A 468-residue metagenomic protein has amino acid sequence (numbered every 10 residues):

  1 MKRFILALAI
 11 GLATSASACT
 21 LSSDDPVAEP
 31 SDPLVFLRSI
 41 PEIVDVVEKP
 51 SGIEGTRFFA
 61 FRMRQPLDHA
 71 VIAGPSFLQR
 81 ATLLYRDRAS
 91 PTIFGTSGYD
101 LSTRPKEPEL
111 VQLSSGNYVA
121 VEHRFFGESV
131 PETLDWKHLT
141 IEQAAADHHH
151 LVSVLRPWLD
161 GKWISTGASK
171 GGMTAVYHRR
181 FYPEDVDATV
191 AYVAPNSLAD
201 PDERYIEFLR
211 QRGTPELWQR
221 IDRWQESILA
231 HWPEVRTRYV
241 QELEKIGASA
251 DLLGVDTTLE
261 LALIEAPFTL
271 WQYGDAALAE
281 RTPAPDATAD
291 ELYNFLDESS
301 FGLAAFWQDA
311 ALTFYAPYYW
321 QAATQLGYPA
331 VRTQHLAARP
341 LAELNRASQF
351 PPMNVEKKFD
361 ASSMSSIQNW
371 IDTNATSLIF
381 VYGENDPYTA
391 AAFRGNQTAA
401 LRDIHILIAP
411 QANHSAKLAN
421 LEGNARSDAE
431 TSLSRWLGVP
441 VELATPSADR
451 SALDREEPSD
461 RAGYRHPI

Functional and structural regions predicted by a protein language model:
L21-N117, E422-I468: Catalytic-loop region of hydrolases
R62, D68-A145, E356-S377, E384-P387 (+1 more regions): N-terminal cap/lid subdomain of alpha/beta-hydrolase-fold enzymes
A146-G161: Conserved acidic catalytic loop of the alpha/beta-hydrolase fold
L159-S169: Alpha/beta-hydrolase fold nucleophile elbow
G167-Y177: Glycine-rich nucleophile elbow surrounding the catalytic serine of serine-hydrolase chemistry
D185-G247: A catalytic-pocket lid/entrance helix-loop region that shapes and gates access to the active site across common
Q241-S362: Alpha/beta-hydrolase fold active-site neighborhood
N413-G423: Catalytic histidine-centered segment of alpha/beta-hydrolase-like enzymes
